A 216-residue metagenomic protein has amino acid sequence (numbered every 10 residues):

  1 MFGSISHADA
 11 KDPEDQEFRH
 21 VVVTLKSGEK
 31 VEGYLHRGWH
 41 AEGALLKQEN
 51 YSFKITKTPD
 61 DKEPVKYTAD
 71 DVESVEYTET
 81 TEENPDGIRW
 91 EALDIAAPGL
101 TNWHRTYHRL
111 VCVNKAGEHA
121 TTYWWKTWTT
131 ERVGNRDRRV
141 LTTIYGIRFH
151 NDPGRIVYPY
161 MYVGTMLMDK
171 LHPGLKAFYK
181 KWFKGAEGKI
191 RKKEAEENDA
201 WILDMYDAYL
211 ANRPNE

Functional and structural regions predicted by a protein language model:
M1-E14: Bacterial Sec-dependent N-terminal signal peptides
Q16-F18, K62: Short beta-strand-initiation
R19-K26: A short beta-strand micro-motif
V21, V31-L35: Conserved glycine-centered beta-strand/turn positions repeated across beta-sheet architectures
K26-K30, G43-A44: Short acidic/polar, Gly/Pro-enriched loop/turn segments located at secondary-structure boundaries
Y34-Y179: Aromatic-patch recognition
F178-E216: C-terminal partner/receptor-binding element of secreted or periplasmic proteins
